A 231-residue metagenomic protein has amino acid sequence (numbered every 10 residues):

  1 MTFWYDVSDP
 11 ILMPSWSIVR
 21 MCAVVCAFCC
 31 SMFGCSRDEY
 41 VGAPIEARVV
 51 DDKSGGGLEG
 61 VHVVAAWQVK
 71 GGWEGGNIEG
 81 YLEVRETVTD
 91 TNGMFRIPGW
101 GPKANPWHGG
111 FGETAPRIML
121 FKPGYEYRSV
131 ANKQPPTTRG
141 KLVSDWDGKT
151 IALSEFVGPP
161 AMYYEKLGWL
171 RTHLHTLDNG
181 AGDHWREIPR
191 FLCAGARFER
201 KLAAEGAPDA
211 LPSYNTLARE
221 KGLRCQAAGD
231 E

Functional and structural regions predicted by a protein language model:
T2-F33: Sec-dependent bacterial lipoprotein signal peptides
C26, C30-V64, V69, G180-D230: Beta-strand-rich domain onsets/edges
R37-E39, G75-I78, P106-F111, K141: Short consensus segments that form the blades of beta-propeller domains, in both extracellular/periplasmic
Q68-G72, Y125: Change "in extracellular beta-sheet-rich domains … of secreted and cell-surface proteins" to "in beta-sheet-rich domains
G71-G101: Short, acidic Ser/Thr/Gly-rich low-complexity loop/linker segments typical of extracellular and cell-surface proteins
V84-E86, M94, S129-A131, G148-T150: Well-ordered beta-strand positions in beta-sheet-rich domains
A104-P135: A short, solvent-exposed loop/turn motif at the edges and junctions of modular extracellular/periplasmic domains
Q134-W169, D230-E231: Extracellular beta-sheet/turn segments enriched in Thr/Pro/Gly and aliphatic residues
